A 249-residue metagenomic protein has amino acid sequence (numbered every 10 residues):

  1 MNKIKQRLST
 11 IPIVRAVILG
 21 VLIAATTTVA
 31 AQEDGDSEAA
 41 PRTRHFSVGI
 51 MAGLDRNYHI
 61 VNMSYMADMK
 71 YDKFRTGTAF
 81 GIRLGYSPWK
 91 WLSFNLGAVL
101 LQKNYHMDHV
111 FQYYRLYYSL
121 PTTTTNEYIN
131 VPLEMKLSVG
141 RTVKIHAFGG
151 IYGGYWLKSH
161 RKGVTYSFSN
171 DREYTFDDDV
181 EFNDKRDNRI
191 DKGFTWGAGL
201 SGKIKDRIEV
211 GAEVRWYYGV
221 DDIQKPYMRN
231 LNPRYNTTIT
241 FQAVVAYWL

Functional and structural regions predicted by a protein language model:
M1-R44: Cleavable N-terminal export/targeting peptides
A31-L84, D187, A246-W248: Short glycine/proline- and aromatic-enriched beta-strand/turn motifs that initiate or cap beta-hairpins
F46-V48, T78-I82, I129-L133, I145 (+2 more regions): Hydrophobic, lipid-facing positions within transmembrane beta-strands of outer-membrane proteins
I50-R56, L96-Q102, G149-Y155, L200 (+2 more regions): Transmembrane beta-barrel strands of outer-membrane/channel proteins
N57-R75, Q102-Y128, Y155-D191, G219-T240: Extracellular/periplasm-exposed beta-strand and loop segments of Gram-negative cell-envelope proteins, dominated by
W91-F94, V143-I145, D206-V210: Repeated loop/turn-to-beta-strand initiation elements of outer-membrane beta-barrel proteins
L100-Y105, S138-K144, Y152-K158, T195 (+2 more regions): Acidic/histidine-enriched, beta-strand-rich ligand/metal-binding domains
K136, Y235-L249: Outer-membrane beta-barrel "beta-signal"
